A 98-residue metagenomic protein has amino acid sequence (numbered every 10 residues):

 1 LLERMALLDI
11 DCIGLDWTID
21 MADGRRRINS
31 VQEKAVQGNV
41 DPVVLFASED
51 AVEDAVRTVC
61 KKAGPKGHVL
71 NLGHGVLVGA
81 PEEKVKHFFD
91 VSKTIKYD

Functional and structural regions predicted by a protein language model:
L1-D98: Active-site loop segments of alpha/beta catalytic cores
